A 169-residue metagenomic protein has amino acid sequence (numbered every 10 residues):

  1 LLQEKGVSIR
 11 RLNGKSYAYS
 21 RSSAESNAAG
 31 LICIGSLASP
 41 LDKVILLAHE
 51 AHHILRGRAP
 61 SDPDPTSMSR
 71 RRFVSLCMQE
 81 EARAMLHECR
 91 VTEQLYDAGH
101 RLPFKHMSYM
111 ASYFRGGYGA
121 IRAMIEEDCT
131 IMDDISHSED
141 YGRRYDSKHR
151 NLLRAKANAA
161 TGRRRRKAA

Functional and structural regions predicted by a protein language model:
L1-C33, A38-L41: Catalytic zinc-binding patch centered on the HExxH motif and its immediate surroundings that defines zinc-dependent
C33, I54, M85-L86: Structural recognition of the beta-strand scaffold that forms the well-ordered cores of secreted hydrolase catalytic
C33-L41, S69-M78: Second-shell loop/turn segments in exported
L41, E93-A169: Long, well-structured alpha-helical subdomains associated with metal-dependent extracellular/ecto-lumenal hydrolases
L41, I45, M85: Membrane-embedded glycan transfer/ligation machinery that uses polyprenyl lipid-linked sugar donors/oligosaccharides
I45-R58: Active-site recognition of the HExxH zinc-binding catalytic motif
G57-S75: Substrate-binding clefts and substrate-entry loops adjacent to catalytic sites of polymer-processing enzymes acting on
R70-F104: Post-HExxH zinc-binding segment in Zn-dependent metallohydrolases
